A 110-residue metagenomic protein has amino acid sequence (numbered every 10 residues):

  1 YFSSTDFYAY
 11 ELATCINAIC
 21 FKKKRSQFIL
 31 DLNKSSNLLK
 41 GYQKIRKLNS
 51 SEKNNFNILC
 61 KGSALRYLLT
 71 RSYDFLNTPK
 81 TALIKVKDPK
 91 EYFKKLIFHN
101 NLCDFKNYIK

Functional and structural regions predicted by a protein language model:
Y1-S3: Activation of the activation-loop gatekeeper triad in protein kinase-fold domains
A9, K53, P89-Y92: Alpha-helix initiation and N-capping motif
A9-K47, S63-P79: Active-site activation/catalytic loop segments of kinase-like enzymes and analogous catalytic loops in related
L30, F56, I84-K87: A structural signal for alpha-helical segments
S50-C60: All-alpha amphipathic helical-bundle segments outside canonical DNA-binding/catalytic cores that form hydrophobic
Y67-K110: ATP/Mg2+ or Mg2+-diphosphate-binding catalytic cores that bind nucleotide phosphates or diphosphates via glycine-rich
